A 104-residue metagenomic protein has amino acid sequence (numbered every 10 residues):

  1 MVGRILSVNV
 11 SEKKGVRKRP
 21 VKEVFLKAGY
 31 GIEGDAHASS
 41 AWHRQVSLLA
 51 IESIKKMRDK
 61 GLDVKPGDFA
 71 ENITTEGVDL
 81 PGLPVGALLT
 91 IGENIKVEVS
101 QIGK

Functional and structural regions predicted by a protein language model:
M1-K104: Metal-cofactor-dependent catalytic cores
